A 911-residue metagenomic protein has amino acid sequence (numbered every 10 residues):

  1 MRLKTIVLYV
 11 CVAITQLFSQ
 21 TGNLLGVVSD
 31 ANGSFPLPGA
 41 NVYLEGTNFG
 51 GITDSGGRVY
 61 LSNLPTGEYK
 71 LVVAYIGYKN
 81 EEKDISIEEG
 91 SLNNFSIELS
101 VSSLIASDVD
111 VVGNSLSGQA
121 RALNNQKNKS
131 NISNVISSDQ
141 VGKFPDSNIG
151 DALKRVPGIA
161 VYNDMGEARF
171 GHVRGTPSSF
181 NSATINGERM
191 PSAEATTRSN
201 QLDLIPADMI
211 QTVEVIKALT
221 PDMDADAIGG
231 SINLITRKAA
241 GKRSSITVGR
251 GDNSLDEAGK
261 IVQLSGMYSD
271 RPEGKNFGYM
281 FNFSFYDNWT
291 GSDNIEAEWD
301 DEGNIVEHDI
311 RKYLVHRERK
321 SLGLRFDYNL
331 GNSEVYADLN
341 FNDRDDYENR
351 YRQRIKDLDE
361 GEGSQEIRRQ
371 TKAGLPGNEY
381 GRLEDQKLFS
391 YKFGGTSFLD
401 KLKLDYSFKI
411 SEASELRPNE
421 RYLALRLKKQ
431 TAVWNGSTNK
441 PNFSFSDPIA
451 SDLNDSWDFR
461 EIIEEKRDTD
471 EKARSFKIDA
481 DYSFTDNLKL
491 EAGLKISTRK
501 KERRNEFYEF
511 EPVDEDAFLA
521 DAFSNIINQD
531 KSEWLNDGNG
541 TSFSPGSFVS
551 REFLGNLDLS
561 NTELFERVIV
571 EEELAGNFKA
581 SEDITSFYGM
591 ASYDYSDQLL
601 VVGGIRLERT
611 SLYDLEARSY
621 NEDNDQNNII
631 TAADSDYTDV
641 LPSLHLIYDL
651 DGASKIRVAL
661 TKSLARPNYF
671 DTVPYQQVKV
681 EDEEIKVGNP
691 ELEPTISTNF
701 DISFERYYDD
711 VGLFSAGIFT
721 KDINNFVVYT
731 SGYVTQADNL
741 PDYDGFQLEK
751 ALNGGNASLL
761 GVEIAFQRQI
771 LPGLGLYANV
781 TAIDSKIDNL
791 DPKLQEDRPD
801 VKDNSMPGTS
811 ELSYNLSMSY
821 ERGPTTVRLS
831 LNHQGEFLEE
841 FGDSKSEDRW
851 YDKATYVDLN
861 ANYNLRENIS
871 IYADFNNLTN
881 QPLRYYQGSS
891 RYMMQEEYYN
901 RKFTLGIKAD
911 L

Functional and structural regions predicted by a protein language model:
N23, E257-K356, P376, Q386-L402 (+1 more regions): Transmembrane beta-barrel wall of Gram-negative outer-membrane proteins
S29, G33, A40-E45, A74-I76 (+3 more regions): Short, acidic, small-residue-rich periplasmic hinge/interaction motif at the N-terminus of Gram-negative outer-membrane
S62, V161, R189-K217, G266: Short acidic/polar hinge/loop motifs at secondary-structure boundaries that mediate gating or recognition
G150-R189: Extracytoplasmic beta-strand/coil segments of soluble accessory domains associated with Gram-negative outer-membrane
S192, L204-R243: A beta-strand signature from Gram-negative outer-membrane beta-barrel systems, especially the internal plug domain
Q370-S390, E572, G576-T585, S635 (+7 more regions): Outer-membrane beta-barrel signature, preferentially recognizing the C-terminal barrel domain of Gram-negative
T720-D722, P741-F841, T879: Gram-negative outer-membrane beta-barrel transporters
H833-E840, N862-L911: C-terminal beta-signal and adjacent terminal beta-strands/loops of Gram-negative outer-membrane beta-barrel proteins
